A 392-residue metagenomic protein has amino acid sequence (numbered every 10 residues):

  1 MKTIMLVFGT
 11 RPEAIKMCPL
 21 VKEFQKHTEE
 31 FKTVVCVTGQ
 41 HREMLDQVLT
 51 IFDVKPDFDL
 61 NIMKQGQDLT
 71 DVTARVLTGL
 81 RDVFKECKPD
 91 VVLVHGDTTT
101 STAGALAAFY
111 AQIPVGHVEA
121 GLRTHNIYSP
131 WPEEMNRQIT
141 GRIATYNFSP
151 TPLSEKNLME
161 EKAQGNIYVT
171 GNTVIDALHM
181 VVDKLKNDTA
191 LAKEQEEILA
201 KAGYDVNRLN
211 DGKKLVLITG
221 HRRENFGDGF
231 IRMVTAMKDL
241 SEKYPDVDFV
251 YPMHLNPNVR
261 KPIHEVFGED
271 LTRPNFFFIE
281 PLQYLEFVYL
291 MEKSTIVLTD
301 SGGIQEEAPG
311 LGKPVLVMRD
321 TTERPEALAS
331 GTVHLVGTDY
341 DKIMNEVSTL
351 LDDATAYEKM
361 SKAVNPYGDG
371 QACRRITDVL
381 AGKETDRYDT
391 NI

Functional and structural regions predicted by a protein language model:
M1-Y251, P257-I392: Nucleotide-activated sugar donor-binding and catalytic core shared by glycosyltransferases and related lipid-linked
